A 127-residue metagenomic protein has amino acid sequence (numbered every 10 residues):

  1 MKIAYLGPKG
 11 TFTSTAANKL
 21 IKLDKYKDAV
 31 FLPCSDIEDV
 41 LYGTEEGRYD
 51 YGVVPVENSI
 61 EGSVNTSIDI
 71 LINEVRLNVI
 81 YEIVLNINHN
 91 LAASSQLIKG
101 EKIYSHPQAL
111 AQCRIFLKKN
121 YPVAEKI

Functional and structural regions predicted by a protein language model:
M1-I127: Domain-level signature for soluble enzymes in the chorismate/prephenate branch of the shikimate pathway
